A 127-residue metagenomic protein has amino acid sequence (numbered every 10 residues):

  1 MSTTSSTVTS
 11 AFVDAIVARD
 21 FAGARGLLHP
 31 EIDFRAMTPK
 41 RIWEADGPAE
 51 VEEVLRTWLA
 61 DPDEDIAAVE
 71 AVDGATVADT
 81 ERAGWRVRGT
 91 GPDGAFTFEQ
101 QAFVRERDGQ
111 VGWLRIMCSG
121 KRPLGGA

Functional and structural regions predicted by a protein language model:
M1-P30, G125-A127: Short, low-complexity N-terminal intrinsically disordered segments enriched in polar/charged residues
T4, V8, E50, F96: Soluble or luminal CAZymes and related metallo-dependent hydrolases
S10, R19, I32, G94-F96 (+1 more regions): Short non-domain terminal segments
A15, R35, G89-T90: Alpha-helix C-capping/helix-to-loop hinge sites
G23, H29-G74: A solvent-exposed, acidic/Ser-Thr-rich amphipathic alpha-helical stretch
E52-A127: A beta-strand edge to alpha-helix "cap/lid" segment located at domain peripheries
